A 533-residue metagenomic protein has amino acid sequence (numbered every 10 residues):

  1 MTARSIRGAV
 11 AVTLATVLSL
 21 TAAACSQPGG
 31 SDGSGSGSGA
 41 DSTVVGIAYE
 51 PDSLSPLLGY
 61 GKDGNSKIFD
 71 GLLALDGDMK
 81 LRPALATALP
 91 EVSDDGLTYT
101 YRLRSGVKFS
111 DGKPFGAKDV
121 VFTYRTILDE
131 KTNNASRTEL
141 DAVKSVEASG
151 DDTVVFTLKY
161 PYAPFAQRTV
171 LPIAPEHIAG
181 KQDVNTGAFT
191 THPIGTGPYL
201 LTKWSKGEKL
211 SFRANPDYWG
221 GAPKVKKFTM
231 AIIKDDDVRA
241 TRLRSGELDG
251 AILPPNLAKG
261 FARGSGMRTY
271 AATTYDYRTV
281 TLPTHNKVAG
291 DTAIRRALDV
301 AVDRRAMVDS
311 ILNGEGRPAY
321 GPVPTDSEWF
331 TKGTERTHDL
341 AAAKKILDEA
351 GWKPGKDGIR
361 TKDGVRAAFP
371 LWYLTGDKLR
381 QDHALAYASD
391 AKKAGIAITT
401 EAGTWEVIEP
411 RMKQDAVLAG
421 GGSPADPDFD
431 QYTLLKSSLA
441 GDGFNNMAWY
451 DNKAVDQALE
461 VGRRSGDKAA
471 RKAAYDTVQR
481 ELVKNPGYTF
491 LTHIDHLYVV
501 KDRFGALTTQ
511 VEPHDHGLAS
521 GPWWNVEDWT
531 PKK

Functional and structural regions predicted by a protein language model:
T16, L20, G35-S38, S205 (+3 more regions): Detector for C-terminal structural segments
C25-S38: Bacterial lipoprotein signal-peptidase II cleavage site
G46-D94, R125, I194: N-terminal lobe/hinge region of extracytoplasmic solute-binding protein
A88-N133, V155, V288-G290: Aromatic- and charge-enriched surface segment that lines or borders ligand/interaction sites
T100-R102, R137-A179, K203: Surface-exposed binding/hinge segments that line and control ligand-binding clefts or catalytic entry sites
V170-P223, K227, L340, K345 (+1 more regions): Gly/Pro-rich hinge or "lid" segments in bacterial periplasmic/extracellular proteins
G187-T190, N215-F261, A397-T399: Ligand-site clamp/hinge motif
G290-A386, T530-K533: Append "and occasionally in soluble cytosolic enzymes with long acidic Gly/Pro-rich linkers
